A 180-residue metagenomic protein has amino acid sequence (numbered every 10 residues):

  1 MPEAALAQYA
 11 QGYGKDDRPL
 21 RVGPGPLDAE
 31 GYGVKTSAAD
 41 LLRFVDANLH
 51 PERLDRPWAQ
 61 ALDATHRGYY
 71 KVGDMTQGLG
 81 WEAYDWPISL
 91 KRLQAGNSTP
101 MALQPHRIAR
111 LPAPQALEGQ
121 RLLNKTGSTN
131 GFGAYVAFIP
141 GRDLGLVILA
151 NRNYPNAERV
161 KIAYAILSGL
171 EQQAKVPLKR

Functional and structural regions predicted by a protein language model:
E3-A7, Q11-R180: Catalytic loop of the DD-peptidase/beta-lactamase superfamily, centered on the K-T-G motif and neighboring
